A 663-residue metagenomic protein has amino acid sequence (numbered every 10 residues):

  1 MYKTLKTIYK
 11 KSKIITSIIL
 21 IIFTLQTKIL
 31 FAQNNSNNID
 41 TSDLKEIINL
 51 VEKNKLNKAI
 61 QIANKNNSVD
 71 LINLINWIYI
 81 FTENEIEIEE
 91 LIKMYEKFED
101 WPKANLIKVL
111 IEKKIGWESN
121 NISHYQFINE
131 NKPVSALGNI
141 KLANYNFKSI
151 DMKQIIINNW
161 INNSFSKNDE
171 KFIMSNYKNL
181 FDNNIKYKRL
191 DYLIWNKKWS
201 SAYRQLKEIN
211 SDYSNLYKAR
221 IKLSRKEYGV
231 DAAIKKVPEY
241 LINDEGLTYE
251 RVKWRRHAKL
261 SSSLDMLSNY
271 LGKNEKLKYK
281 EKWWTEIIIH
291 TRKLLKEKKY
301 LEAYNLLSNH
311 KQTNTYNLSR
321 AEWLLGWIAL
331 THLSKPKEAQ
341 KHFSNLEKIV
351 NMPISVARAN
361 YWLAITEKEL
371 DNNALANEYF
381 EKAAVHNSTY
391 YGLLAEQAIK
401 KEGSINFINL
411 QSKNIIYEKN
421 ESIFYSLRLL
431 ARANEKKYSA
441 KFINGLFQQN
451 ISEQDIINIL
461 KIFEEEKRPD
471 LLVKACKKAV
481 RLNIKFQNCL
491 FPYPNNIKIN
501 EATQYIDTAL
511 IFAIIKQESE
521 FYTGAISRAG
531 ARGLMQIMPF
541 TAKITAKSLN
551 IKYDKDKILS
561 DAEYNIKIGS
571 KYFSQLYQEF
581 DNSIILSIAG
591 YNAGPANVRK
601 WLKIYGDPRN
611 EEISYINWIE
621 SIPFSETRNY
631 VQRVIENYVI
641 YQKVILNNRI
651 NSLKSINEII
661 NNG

Functional and structural regions predicted by a protein language model:
K3-T16: Bacterial N-terminal signal peptides that target proteins for export
L30-I78, E85, I405-F424, R432: N-terminal leader/linker segments that initiate helical-solenoid repeat arrays
N35-S36, I60-V69, F81-N84, K93-W101 (+15 more regions): Solenoid-like repeat scaffolds
D43, N76, K108, N139 (+8 more regions): TPR repeat positional signature
E46, L74-Y79, I111, L142 (+8 more regions): Structural register within alpha-helical repeat arrays
L50, I115, N146, L193 (+7 more regions): Residue at a conserved register position within TPR or TPR-like alpha-solenoid repeats
K53, E118, S149, N196 (+6 more regions): Structural motif corresponding to the intra-repeat A-B loop/turn of tetratricopeptide repeats
D70-N73, W77-Y79, E89-K97, K235 (+12 more regions): Catalytic glycan-binding domains that act on GlcNAc-containing polysaccharides
